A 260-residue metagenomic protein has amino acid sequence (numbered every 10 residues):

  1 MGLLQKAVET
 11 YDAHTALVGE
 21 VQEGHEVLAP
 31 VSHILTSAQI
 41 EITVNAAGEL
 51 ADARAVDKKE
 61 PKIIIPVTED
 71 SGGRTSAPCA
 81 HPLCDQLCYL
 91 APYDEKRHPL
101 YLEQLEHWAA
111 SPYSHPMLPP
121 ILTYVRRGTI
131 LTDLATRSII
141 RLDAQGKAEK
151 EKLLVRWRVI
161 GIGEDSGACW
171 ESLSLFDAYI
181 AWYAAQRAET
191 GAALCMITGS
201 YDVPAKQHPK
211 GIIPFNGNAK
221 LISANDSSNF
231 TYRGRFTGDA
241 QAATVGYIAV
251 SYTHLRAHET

Functional and structural regions predicted by a protein language model:
M1-Q186, A242, S251-E259: Conserved phosphate-interacting/catalytic interface
A192: Residues immediately within or flanking Cys/His clusters that coordinate Zn2+ in small zinc-binding modules
C195-T198: Short cysteine-rich clusters marking metal-coordination/redox-active sites
S200-E259: Domain-exit/linker segments immediately C-terminal to small folded modules
